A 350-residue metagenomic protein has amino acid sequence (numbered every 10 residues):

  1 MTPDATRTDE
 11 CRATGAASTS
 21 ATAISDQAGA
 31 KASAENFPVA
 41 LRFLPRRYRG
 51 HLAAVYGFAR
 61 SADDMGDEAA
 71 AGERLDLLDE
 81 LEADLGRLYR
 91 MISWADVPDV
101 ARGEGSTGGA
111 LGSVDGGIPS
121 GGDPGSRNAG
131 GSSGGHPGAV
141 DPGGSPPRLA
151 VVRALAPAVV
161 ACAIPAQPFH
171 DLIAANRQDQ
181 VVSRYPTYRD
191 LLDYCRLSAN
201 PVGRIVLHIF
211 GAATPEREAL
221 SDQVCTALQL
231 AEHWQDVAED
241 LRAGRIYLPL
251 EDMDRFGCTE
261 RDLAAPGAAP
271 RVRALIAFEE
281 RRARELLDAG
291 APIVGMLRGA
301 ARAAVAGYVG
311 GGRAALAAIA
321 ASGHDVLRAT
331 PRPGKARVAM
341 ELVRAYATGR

Functional and structural regions predicted by a protein language model:
M1-G109, D141-Q229, W234, A238-R350: Catalytic cores of Mg2+-dependent Asp-rich isoprenoid enzymes
S20, G105-S113, G117-G144: Small-residue-biased low-complexity repeat regions
